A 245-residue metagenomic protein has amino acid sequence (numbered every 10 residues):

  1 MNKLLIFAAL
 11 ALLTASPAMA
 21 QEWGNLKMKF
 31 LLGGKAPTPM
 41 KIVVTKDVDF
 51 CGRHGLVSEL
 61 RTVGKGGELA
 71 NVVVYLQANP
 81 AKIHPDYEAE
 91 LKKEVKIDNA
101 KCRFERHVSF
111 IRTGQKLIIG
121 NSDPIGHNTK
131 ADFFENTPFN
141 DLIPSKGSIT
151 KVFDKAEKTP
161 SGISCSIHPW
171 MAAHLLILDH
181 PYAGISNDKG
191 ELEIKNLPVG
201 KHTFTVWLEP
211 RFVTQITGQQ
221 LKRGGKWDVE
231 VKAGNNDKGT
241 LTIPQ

Functional and structural regions predicted by a protein language model:
M1-L4: Positively charged n-region of N-terminal signal peptides that target proteins for export
F7-A15: Bacterial N-terminal signal peptides
M19-Q245: Extracytoplasmic copper-binding redox domains, predominantly the cupredoxin/blue-copper superfamily
